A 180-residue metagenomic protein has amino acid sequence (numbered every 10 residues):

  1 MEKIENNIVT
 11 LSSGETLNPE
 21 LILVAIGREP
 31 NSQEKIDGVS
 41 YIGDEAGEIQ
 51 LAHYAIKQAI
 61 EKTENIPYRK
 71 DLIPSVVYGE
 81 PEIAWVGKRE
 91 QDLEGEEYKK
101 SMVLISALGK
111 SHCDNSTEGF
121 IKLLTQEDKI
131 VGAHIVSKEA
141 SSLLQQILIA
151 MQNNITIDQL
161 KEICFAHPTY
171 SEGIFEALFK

Functional and structural regions predicted by a protein language model:
M1-D37: A Rossmann-like FAD-binding core segment of flavoenzymes
S12, E48-I49, T117-G119: Short, small/polar residue-rich loop motifs at catalytic or cofactor-binding pockets
A25, E29, E48, K62-I66 (+3 more regions): Change "in soluble alpha/beta enzymes" to "in soluble alpha/beta proteins
E34-I49, K129-I130: Short FAD-binding loop at a beta-strand-to-alpha-helix junction that anchors the flavin cofactor in diverse
I42, A52-L72, N153: Internal hydrophobic alpha-helix adjacent to the cofactor/substrate pocket in enzyme cavities
Y68-E82: Flexible, acidic loop-helix segments that line cofactor/substrate-binding pockets
G79-R89, E94-K180: Flexible, glycine-rich terminal cap/loop adjacent to redox cofactors in electron-transfer oxidoreductases
